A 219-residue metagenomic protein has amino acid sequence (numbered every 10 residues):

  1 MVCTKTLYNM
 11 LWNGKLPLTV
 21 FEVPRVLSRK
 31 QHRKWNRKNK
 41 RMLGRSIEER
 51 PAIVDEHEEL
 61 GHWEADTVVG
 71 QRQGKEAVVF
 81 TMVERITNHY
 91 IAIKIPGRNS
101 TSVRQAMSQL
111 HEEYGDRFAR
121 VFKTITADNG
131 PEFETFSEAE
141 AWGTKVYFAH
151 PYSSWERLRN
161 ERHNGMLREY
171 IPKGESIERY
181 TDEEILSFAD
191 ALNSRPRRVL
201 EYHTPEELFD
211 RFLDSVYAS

Functional and structural regions predicted by a protein language model:
M1, T6-K15, K94, T101 (+3 more regions): Short alpha-helical elements
M1-H57: Basic, flexible linker segments flanking DNA-binding modules in nucleic acid-interacting mobile-element proteins
L7, D66, N88, M107 (+4 more regions): Mobile genetic element proteins and their domesticated derivatives, centered on retroelements and DNA transposons
P51-Y90: An active-site-proximal beta-strand-loop segment
V69-Q71, K75, A92-R117: Active-site beta-loop-alpha junctions of metal-dependent nucleic acid enzymes, especially the RNase H-like/DDE
T81-V83, I91-K94, T124-D128: Short, conserved beta-strand edge motifs with alternating hydrophobic and charged residues
A119-T135: Acidic/histidine-rich, metal-coordinating catalytic segments
E138-S219: Charged alpha-helix within mobile-element recombinases
